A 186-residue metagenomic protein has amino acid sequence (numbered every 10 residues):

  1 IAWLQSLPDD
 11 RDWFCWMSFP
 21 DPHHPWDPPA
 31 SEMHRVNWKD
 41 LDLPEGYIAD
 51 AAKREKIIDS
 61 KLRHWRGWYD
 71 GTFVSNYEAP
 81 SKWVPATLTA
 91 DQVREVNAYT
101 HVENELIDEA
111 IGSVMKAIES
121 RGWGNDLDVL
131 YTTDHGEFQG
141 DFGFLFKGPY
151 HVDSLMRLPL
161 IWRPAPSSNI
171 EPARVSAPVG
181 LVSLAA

Functional and structural regions predicted by a protein language model:
W3-N125, L130-P178: Active-site-proximal cap/lid insertion segments
L184: Catalytic core of tubulin tyrosine ligase-like
